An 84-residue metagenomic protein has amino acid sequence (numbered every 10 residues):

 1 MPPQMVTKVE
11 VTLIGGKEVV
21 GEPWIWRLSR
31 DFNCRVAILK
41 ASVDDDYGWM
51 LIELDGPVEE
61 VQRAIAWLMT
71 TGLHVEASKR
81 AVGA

Functional and structural regions predicted by a protein language model:
M1-A84: Long, contiguous binding/interaction regions
